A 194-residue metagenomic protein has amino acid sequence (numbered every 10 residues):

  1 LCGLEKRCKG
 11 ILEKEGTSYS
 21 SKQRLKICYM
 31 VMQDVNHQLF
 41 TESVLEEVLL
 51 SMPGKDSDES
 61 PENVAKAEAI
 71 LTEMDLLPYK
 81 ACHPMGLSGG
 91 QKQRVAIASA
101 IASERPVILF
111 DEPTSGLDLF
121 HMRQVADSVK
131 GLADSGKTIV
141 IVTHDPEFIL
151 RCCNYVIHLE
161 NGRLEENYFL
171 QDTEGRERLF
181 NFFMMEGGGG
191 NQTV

Functional and structural regions predicted by a protein language model:
G10-R24: Conserved ABC transporter NBD signature motif
S60-Y79: Conserved ABC ATPase "signature" region
H83-L87, Q91: Conserved ABC ATPase signature
I97: Hydrophobic anchor residue at the start of the ABC signature
I108-D111: Catalytic Walker B motif of ABC-type/P-loop ATPase nucleotide-binding domains
T143-H144: H-loop/switch region of ABC-family ATPase nucleotide-binding domains
R163-G188: Conserved beta-strand-loop-alpha-helix hinge in the C-terminal portion of ABC ATPase nucleotide-binding domains
